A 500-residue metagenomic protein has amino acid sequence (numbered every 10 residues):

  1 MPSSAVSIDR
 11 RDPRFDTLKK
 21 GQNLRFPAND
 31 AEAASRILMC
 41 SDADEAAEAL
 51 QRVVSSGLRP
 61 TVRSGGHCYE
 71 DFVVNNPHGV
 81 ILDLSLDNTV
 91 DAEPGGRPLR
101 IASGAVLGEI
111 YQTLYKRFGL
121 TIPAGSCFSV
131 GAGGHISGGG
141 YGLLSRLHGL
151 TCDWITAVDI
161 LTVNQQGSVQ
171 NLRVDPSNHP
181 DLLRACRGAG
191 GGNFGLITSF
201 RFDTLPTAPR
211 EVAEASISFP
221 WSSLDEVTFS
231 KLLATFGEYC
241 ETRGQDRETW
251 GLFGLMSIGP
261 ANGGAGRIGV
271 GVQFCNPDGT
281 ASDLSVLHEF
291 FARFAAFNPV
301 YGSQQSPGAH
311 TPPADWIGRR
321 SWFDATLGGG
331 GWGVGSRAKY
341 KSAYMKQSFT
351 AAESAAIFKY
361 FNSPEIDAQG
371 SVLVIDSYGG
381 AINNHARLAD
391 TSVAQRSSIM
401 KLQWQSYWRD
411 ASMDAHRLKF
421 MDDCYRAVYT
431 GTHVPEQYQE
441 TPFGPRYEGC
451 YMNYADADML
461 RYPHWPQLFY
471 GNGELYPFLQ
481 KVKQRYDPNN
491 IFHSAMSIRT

Functional and structural regions predicted by a protein language model:
M1-T500: Soluble FAD-dependent oxygen oxidases
